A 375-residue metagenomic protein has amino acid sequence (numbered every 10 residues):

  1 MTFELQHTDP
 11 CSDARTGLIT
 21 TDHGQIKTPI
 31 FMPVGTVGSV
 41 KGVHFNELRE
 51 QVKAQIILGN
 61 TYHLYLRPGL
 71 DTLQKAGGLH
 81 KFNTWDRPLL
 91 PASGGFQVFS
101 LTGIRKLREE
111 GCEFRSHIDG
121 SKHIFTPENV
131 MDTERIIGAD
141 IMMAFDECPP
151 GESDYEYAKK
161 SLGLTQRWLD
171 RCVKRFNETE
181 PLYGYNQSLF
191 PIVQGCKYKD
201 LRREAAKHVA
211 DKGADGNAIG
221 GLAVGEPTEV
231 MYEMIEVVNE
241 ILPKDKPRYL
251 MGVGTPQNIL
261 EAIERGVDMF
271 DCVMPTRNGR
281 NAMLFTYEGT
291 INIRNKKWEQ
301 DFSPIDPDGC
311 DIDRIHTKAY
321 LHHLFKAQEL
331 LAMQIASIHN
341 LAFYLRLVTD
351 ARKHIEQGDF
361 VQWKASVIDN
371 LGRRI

Functional and structural regions predicted by a protein language model:
M1-L182, K296: Non-catalytic, usually N-terminal nucleic-acid engagement modules in DNA/RNA processing proteins
M1-T20, I26-P33, K41-G42, D146-E152 (+1 more regions): C-terminal extensions of enzymes
G24, I57, A92, E134 (+5 more regions): Conserved, mostly hydrophobic/aromatic
Y65, P150-G151, G225-E226, N278-G279 (+1 more regions): Short secondary-structure capping/turn micro-motifs that flank functional sites
N129, T133, K160, L164-R171 (+5 more regions): A non-catalytic, amphipathic alpha-helix used as a structural packing/dimerization or gating element in enzyme scaffolds
A139, D170, K174-N177, E240-P243 (+4 more regions): Generic secondary-structure signature for well-ordered alpha-helical cores
G151-Y155, K159, G216-L222, L330-M333: Glycine- and acidic
G163-Q166, R175, T179, G184-I305: Glycine-rich phosphate/ribose-binding loops and adjacent secondary-structure elements that form binding surfaces
